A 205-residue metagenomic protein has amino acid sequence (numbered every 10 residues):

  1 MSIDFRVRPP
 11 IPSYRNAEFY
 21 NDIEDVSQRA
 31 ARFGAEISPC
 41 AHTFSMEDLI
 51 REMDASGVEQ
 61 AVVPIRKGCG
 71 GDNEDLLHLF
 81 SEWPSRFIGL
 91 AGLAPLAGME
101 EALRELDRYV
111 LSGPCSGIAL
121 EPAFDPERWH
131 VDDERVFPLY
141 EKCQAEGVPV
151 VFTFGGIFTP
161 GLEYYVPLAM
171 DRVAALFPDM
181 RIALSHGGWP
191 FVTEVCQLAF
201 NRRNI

Functional and structural regions predicted by a protein language model:
M1-P64: An N-terminally biased module of ancient metal coordination in phosphate/nucleic-acid-related enzymes
V7, G156, G187: Active-site metal-binding loops of divalent metal-dependent hydrolases
S13-R15, L162-M170, V192-N201: Histidine/acidic-residue-rich catalytic or RNA/ligand-binding cores of hydrolases and nuclease-related proteins
T43, D179-I205: H/E-rich (His + Asp/Glu) clusters that bind or coordinate divalent metals
I50, L106-D107, Y140, D171 (+1 more regions): Short hydrophobic/charged patches on amphipathic alpha-helices used for structural packing and interfaces
E52-E59, W83, E146, L176-M180: A structural motif corresponding to the C-terminal end of an alpha-helix and its immediate exit/capping segment
E59-Q60, K67-F158, L162-Y164, N204: Active-site gating/metal-coordination segments in enzymes
